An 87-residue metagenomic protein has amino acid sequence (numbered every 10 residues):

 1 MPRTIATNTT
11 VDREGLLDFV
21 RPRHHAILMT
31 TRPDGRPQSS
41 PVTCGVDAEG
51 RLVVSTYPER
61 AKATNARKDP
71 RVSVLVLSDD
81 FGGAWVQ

Functional and structural regions predicted by a protein language model:
M1-H25: Extreme N-terminal tail/first-helix region
R3, E59-Q87: Short, structured beta-strand-loop surface elements
V20-R32, S73-V76: A short, Trp-centered hydrophobic/proline-enriched beta-strand micro-motif
P41-V46: A short, well-structured catalytic beta-strand-centered motif of the EAL phosphodiesterase domain for c-di-GMP
